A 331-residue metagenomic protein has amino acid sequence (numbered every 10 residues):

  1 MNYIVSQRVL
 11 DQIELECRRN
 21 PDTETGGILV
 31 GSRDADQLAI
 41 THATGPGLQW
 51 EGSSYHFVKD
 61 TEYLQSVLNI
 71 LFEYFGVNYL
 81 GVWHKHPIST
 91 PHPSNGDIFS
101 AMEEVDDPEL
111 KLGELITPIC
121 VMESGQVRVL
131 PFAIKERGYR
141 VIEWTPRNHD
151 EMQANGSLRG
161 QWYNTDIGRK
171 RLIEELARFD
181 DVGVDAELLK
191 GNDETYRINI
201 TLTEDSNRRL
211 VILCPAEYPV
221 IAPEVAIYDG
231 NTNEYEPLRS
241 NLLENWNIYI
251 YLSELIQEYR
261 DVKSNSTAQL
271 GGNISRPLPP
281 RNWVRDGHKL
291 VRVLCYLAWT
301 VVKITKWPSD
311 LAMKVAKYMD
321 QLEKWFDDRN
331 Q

Functional and structural regions predicted by a protein language model:
M1-L80, P87-K170, A226-G230: Conserved beta-strand-loop surface patch within small alpha/beta domains used for substrate/adaptor or ligand engagement
P21-T23, F75, G191-D193, T203-D205 (+1 more regions): Short, surface-exposed loop/turn motifs at beta-strand boundaries within globular domains
N164-I212: Strand-helix-loop interaction patch of compact alpha/beta domains
L172-A177, N265-S275, P279: Mixed-charge (acidic/basic) macromolecular-recognition segments
R208-P223: Proline-anchored loop/turn motifs at beta-strand termini and strand-loop-strand connectors
P223-N273: Glycine-centered motif in EGF-like
L294-L297, V301: Eukaryotic low-complexity, non-globular regulatory regions
V301-Q331: Low-complexity, charge- and small-residue-enriched intrinsically disordered regions
